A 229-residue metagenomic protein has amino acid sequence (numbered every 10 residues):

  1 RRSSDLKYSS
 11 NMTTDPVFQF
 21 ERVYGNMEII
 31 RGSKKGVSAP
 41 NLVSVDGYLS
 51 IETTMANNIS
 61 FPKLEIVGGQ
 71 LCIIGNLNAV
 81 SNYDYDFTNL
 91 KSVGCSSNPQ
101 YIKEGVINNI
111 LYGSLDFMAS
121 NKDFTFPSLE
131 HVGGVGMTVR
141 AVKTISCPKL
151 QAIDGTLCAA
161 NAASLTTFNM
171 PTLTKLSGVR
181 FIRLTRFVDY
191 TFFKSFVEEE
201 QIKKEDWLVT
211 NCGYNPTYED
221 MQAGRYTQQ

Functional and structural regions predicted by a protein language model:
R1-S3: Short, small-residue-biased leader/transition segments that mark boundaries at the very start of proteins
D5-Y8: Extended, small-residue-rich solenoid/repeat segments and analogous flexible loops that form exposed scaffolds
S10, G25, R31-G32, N41 (+18 more regions): Residues on the solvent-exposed faces and adjacent turns of beta-rich solenoids used to engage binding targets
D15, V23, V37-A39, V45 (+13 more regions): Canonical leucine-rich repeat
T166-Q229: Leucine-rich solenoid repeat scaffolds
